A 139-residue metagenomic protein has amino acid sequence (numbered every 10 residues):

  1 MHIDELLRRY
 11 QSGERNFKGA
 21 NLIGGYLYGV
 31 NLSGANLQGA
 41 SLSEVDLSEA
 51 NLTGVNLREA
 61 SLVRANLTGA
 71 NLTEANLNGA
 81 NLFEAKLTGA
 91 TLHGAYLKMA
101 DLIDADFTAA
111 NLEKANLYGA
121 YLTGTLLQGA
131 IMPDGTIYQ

Functional and structural regions predicted by a protein language model:
H2-Q139: Tandem repeat scaffolds
